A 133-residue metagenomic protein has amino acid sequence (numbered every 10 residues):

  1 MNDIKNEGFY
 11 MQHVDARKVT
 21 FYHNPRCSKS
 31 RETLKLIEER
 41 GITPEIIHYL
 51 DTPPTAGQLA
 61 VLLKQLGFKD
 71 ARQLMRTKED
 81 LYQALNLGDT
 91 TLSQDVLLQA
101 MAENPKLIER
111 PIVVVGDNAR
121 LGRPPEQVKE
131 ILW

Functional and structural regions predicted by a protein language model:
M1-Y10: N-terminal amphipathic/basic-hydrophobic helices that include classical n-h-c signal peptides and signal-anchor
K5-N6, K18, E45, K78: A general marker of short, structured functional hotspots
F9-Q12, A102-E103: Short, flexible, glycine/charge-rich loop motifs used to bind or transfer phosphoryl groups or to couple energy/partner
Q12-L36, P44-Y49: Local sequence-structure signature of Cys/Sec-based thiol-disulfide redox active-site neighborhoods
Y49-W133: Thiol/selenol-based redox catalytic cores and closely related redox-interacting motifs
